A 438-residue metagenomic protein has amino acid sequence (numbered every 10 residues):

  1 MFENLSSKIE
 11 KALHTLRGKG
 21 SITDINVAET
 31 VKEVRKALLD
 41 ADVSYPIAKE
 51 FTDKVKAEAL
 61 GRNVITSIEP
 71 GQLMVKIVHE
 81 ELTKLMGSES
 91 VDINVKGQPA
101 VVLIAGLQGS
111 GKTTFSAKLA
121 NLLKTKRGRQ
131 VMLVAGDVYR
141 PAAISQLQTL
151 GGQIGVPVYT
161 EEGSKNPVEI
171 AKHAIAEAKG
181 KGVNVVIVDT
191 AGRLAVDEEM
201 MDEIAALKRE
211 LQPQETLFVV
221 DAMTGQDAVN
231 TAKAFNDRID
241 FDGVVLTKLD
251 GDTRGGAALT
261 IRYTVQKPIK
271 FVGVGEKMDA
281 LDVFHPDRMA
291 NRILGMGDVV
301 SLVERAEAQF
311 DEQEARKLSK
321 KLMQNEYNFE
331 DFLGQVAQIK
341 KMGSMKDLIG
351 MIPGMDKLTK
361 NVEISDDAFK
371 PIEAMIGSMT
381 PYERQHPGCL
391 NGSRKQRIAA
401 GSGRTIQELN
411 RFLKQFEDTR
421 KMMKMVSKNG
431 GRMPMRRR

Functional and structural regions predicted by a protein language model:
M1, K19, N26, T66 (+16 more regions): Replace "in large, NTP-powered and nucleic-acid-processing enzymes" with "in large, NTP-powered factors and other
F2-K19, R288-R438: Long amphipathic alpha-helical segments used for membrane anchoring, targeting, substrate engagement, or oligomerization
N4, P46-F51, Q72, V196 (+1 more regions): Hydrophobic alpha-helical segments characteristic of transmembrane helices
K8-G136, A143-S164, I170-T190: Primarily NTPase-proximal linker/entry elements flanking Walker-type ATP/GTP-binding cores
L16, D42, V78, L107 (+9 more regions): Residue-level signature of catalytic and energy-coupling elements of molecular machines, predominantly ATP/GTP-dependent
S110, Y139-P141, K165-P167, G192-V196 (+2 more regions): Short, small-residue-enriched loops and turns at beta-alpha junctions that line or gate enzyme active sites
P141-L147, A228-T231: Short, glycine/polar-rich helix-capping loops at beta-to-alpha or helix-loop-helix junctions that flank or form
A171-I175, K179, V183, A195 (+2 more regions): Conserved phosphate-handling catalytic cores of large alpha/beta enzymes
